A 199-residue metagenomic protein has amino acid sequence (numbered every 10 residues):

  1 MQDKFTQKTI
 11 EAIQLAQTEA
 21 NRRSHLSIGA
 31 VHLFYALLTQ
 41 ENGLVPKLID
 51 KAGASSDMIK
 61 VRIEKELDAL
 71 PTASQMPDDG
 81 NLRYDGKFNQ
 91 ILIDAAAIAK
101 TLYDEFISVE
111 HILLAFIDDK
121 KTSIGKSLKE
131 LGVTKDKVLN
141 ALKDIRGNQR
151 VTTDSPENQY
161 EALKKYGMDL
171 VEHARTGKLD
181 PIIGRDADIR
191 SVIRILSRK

Functional and structural regions predicted by a protein language model:
M1-K199: Histone-fold recognition with a strong bias for associated Lys/Arg-rich disordered tails
